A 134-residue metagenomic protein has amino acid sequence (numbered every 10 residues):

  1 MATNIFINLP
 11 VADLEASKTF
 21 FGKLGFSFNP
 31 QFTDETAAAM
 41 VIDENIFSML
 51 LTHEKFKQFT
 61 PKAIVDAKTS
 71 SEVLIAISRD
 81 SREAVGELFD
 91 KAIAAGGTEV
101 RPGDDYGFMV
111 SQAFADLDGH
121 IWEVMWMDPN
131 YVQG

Functional and structural regions predicted by a protein language model:
M1-K18, E72-I77, D128-G134: N-terminal beta-strand motif that seeds the catalytic metal site of vicinal oxygen chelate
F6-I7, F26, S78, D105: A generic secondary-structure micro-motif detector that highlights 1-2 residue hydrophobic/ambivalent hotspots embedded
N8-F56: Core segments of cupin and vicinal oxygen chelate
L24, D66-K68, V124-P129: Membrane-topology and secretion signals of cell-surface/extracellular proteins
T60-V65: Short beta-strand/turn micro-motifs at beta-sheet edges
V73-D90, G96-E99: Mid-chain, well-packed structural core segment of small domains
F89-G134: Vicinal oxygen chelate
